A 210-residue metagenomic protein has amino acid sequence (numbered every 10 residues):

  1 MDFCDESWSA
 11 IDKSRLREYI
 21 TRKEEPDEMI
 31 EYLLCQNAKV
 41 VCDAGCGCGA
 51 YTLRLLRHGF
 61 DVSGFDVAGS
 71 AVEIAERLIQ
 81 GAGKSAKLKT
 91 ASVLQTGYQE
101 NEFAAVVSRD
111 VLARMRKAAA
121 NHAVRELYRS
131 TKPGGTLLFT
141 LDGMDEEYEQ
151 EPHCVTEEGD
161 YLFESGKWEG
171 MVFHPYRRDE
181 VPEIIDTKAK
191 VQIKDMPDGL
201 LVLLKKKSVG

Functional and structural regions predicted by a protein language model:
M1-A38, G47-Q95, A119-H122, T136-G210: Class I (Rossmann-like) S-adenosyl-L-methionine-dependent methyltransferase catalytic domain, capturing the SAM-binding
D43: Class I SAM-dependent methyltransferase core
L94-V106: A short acidic, Gly/Pro-enriched loop at the edge of an enzyme's catalytic core that lines a small-molecule cofactor
S108-V111: A short beta-strand submotif of the Rossmann-like class I SAM-dependent methyltransferase core that lines
A113-M115: A short His-aromatic
N121-P133: A short glycine-rich, Lys/Arg-flanked "PGG" loop and its adjoining helix->strand segment in the class I
